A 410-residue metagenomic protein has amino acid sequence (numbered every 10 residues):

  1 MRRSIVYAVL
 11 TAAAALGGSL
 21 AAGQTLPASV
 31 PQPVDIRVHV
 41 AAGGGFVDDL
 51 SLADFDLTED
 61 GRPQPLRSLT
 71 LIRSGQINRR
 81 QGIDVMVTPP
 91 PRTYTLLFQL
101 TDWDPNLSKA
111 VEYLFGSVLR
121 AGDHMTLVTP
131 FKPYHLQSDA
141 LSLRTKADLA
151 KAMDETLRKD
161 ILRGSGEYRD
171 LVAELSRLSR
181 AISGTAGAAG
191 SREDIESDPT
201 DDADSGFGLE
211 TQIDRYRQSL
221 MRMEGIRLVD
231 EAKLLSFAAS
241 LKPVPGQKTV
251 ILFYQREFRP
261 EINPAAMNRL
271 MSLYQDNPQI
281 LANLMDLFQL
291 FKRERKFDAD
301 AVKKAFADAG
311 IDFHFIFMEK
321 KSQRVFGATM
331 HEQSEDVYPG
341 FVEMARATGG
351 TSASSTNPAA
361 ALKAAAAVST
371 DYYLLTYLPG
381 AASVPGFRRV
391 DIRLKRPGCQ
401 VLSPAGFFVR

Functional and structural regions predicted by a protein language model:
M1-S4: Positively charged n-region of N-terminal signal peptides that target proteins for export
V6-Y7, A41: General helical structural elements
Y7-S19: Bacterial N-terminal signal peptides
A22-R410: Scaffold/interface architecture of coatomer-like assemblies
